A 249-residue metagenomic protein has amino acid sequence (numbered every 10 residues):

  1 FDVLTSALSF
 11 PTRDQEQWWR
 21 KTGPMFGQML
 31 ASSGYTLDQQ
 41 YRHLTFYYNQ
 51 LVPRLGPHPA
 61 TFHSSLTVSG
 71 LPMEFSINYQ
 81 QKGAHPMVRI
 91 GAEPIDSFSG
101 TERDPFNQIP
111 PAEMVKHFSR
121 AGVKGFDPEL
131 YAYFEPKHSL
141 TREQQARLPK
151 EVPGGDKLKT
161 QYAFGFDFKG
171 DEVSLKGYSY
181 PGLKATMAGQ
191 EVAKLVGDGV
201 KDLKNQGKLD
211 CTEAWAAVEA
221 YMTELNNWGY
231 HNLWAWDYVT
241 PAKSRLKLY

Functional and structural regions predicted by a protein language model:
F1-I95, R103: Long, solvent-exposed N-terminal ectodomains/accessory regions that are displayed to the extracellular/lumenal milieu
G56-S244: Fungal eukaryote-biased detector of long internal structured cores
K247-Y249: Long, well-ordered mid-to-C-terminal structural blocks that present hydrophobic/aromatic surfaces
